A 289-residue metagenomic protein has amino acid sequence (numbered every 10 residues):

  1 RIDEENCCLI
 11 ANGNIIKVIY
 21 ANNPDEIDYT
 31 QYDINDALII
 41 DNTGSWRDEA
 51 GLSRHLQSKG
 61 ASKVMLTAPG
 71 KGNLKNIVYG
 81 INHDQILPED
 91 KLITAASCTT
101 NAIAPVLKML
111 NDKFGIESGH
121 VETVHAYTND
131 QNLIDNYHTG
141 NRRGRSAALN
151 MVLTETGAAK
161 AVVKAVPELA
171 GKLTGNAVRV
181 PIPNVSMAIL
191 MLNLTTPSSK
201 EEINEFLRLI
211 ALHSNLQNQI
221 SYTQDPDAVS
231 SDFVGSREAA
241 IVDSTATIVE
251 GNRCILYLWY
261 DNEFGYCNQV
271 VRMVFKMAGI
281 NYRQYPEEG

Functional and structural regions predicted by a protein language model:
R1-L133, Y137-G144, I248, R272-M273 (+1 more regions): N-terminal Rossmann-like NAD(P) cofactor-binding subdomain of oxidoreductases, focused on the glycine-rich
R1-T30, G115-S118, T123-C254: C-terminal substrate-binding/catalytic lobe of Rossmann-fold NAD(P)-dependent oxidoreductases
D41, I189, D261: Acidic active-site catalytic centers that drive phospho-/nucleotidyl reactions and related ester hydrolyses
N101, P197-S198, F264-G265: A generic structural signal for alpha-helix starts
K108, K164, R208, R272-F275: Generic alpha-helical structural context detector
V234-G289: NAD(P)-dependent Rossmann-like dehydrogenase/reductase catalytic/cofactor-binding core
